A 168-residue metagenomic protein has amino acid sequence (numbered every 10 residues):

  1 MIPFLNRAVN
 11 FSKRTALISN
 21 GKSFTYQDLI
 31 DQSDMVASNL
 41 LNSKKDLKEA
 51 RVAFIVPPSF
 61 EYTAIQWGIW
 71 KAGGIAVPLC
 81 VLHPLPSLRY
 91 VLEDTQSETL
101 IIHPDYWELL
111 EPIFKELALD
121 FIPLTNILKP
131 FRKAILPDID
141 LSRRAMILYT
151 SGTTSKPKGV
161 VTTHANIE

Functional and structural regions predicted by a protein language model:
P3-T25, S43: AMP-dependent adenylate-forming
K22, A37-H83: Conserved AMP-binding/adenylate-forming
I30-S38, V160-E168: Conserved structural elements of the adenylate-forming
L47, D94-Q96, L117: Active-site charged/polar residues at nucleotide-handling catalytic sites that mediate phosphoryl, nucleotidyl
V52, I69, L100, R144 (+1 more regions): Conserved S/T- and glycine-rich ATP-binding loop of Class I adenylate-forming
V56, L79-C80, I102-H103, A118-L128: Short beta-strand elements of ligand-binding domains
V81-P112, P130-F131: Conserved ATP-dependent adenylate/AMP-binding module captured primarily in the ANL superfamily
F131-Y149, S155-K156, N166: Conserved pre-ATP/AMP-binding loop-to-beta segment of ANL
